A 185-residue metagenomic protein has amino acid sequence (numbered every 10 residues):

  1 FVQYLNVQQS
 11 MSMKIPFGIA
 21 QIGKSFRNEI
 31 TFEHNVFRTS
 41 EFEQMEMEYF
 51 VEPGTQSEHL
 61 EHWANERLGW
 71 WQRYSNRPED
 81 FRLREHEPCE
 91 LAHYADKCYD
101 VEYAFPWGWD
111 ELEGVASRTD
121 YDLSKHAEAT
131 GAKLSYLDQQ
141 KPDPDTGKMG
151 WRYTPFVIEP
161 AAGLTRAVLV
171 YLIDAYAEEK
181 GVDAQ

Functional and structural regions predicted by a protein language model:
F1-Q185: TRNA-recognition modules of translation machinery and tRNA-sensing kinases, especially anticodon-binding
